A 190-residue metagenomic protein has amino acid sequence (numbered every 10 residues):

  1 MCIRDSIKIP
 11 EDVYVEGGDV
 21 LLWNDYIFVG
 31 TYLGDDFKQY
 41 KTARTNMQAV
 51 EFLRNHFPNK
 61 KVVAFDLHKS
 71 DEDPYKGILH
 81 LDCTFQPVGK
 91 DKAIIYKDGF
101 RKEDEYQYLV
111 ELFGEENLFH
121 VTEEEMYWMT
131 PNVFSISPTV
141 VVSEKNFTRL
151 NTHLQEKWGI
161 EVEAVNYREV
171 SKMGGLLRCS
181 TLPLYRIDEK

Functional and structural regions predicted by a protein language model:
R4-K190: The feature marks the mature, well-folded catalytic cores of soluble enzymes
